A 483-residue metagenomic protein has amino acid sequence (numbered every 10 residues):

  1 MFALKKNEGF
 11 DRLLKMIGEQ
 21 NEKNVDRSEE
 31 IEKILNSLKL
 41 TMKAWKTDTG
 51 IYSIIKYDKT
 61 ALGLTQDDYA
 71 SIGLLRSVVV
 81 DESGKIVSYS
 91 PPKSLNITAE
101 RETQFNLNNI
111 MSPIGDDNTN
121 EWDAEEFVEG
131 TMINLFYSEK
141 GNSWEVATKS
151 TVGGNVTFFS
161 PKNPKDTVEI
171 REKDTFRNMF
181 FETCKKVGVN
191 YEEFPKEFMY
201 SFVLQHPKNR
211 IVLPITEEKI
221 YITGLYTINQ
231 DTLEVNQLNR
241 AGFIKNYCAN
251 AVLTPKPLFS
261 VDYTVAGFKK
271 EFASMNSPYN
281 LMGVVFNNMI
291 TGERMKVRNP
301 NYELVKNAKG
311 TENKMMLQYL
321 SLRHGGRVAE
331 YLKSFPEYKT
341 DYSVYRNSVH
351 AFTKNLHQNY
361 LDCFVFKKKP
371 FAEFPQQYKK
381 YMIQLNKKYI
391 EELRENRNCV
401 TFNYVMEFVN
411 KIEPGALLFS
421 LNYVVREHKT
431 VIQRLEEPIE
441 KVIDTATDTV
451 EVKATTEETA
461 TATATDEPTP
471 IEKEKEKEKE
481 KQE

Functional and structural regions predicted by a protein language model:
M1-E483: Core nucleotide-handling region used for phosphoryl-transfer chemistry
